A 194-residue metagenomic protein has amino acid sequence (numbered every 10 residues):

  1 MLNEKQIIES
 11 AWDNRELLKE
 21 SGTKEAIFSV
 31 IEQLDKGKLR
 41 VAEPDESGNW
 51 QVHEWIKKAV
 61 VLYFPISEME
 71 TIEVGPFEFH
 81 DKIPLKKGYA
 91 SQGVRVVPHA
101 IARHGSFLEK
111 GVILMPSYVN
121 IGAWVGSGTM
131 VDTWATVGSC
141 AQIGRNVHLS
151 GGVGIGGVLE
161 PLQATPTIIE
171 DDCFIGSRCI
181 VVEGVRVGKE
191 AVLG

Functional and structural regions predicted by a protein language model:
M1-V94: Terminal amphipathic alpha-helical/low-complexity segments used for targeting or macromolecular assembly
A90, V94-G194: Structural signal for interior beta-strand "rungs" in well-ordered beta-sheet cores of soluble enzyme domains
